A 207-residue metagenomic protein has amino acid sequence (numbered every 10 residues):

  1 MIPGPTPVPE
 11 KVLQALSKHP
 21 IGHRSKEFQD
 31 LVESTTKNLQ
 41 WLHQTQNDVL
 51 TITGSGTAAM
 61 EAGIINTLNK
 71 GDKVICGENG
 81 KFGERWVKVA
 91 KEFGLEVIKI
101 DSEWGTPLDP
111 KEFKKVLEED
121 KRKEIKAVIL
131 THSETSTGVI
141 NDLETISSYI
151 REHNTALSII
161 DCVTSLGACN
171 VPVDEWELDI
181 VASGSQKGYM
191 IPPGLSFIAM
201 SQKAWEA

Functional and structural regions predicted by a protein language model:
M1-T53, T57: A glycine-/small-polar-enriched, mobile loop at the entrance of the PLP active site in fold-type I
I2, T6, S34-T35, Q46 (+2 more regions): Conserved PLP-enzyme active-site core in the AAT-like
